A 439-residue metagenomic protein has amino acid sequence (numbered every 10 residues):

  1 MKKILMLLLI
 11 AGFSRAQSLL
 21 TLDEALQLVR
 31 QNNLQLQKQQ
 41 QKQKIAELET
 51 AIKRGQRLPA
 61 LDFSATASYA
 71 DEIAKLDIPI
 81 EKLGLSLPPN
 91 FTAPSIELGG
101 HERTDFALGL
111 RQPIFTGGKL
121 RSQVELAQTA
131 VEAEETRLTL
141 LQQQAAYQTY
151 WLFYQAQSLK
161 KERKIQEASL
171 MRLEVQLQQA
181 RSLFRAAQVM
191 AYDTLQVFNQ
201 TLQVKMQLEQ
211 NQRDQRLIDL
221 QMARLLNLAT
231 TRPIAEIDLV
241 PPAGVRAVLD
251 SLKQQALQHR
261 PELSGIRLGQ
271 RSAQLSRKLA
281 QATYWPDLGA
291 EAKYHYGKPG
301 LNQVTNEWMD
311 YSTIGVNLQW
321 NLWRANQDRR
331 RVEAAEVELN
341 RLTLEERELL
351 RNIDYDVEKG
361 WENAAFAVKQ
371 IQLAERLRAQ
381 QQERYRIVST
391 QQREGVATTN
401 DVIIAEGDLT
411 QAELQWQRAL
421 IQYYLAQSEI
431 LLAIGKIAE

Functional and structural regions predicted by a protein language model:
K3-G12: Sec-dependent N-terminal signal peptides
A16-T66, E72, I114, Q188 (+6 more regions): Bacterial Sec-pathway N-terminal export signals of envelope proteins
Q37-Q41, R54-G55, L98-G100, I114-Q142 (+9 more regions): Sec/SRP-type N-terminal targeting helices
Q41, E174, Q203-L228, R378-K436: Short segments within alpha-helical structural elements
L48, L138-Q255, G360-N363, A367 (+1 more regions): Periplasmic alpha-helical coiled-coil/stalk elements that build and connect Gram-negative outer-membrane
S64-G109, I237-R246, K278, E291-R324: Small/polar, glycine/serine/threonine/aspartate-rich low-complexity segments that form flexible
